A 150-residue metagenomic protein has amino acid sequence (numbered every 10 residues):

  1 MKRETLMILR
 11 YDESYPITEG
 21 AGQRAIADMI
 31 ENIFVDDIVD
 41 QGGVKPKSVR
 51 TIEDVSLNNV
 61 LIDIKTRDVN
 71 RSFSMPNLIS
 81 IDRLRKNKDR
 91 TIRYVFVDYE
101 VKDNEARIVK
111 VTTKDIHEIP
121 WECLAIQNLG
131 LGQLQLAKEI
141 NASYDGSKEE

Functional and structural regions predicted by a protein language model:
M1-V60, T66-E150: Nucleic-acid endonuclease domains
